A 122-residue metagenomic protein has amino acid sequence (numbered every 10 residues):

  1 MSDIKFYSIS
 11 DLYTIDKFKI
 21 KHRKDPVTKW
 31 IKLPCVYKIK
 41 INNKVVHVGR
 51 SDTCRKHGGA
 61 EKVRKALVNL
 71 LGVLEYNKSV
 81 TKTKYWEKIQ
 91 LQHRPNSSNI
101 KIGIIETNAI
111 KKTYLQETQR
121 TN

Functional and structural regions predicted by a protein language model:
M1-G59: GIY-YIG nuclease catalytic motif and its immediate N-terminal context
V27, D52-L115: Conserved short loop/helix modules at catalytic or binding sites in compact beta-alpha or helix-hairpin-helix contexts
